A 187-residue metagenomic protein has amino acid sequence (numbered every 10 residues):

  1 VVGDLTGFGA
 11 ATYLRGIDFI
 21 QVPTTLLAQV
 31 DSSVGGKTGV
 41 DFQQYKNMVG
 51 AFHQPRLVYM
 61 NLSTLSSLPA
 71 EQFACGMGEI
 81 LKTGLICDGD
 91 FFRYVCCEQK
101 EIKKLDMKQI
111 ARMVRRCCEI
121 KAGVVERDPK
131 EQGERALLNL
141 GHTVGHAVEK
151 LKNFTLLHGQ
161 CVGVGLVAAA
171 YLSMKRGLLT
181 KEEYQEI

Functional and structural regions predicted by a protein language model:
V1, P23, L157-Q160: Active-site nucleophile and cofactor-binding loops and adjacent substrate-binding regions of central metabolic enzymes
V1-L14, A136-H146: Glycine/serine-rich anion-binding loops at beta->alpha junctions that coordinate negatively charged ligand groups
V2, L65, F154: Glycine-/small-residue-rich active-site loops that bind phosphorylated ligands and cofactors
D4, L68, E182: Residues that form or flank phosphate/diphosphate-binding pockets in enzymes that use nucleotide phosphates
G7-E101: A glycine/threonine-rich phosphate-anchoring loop and its flanking beta-alpha core in nucleotide/phosphate-binding
E98-I187: Active-site segments that bind and position negatively charged phosphate/pyrophosphate groups
